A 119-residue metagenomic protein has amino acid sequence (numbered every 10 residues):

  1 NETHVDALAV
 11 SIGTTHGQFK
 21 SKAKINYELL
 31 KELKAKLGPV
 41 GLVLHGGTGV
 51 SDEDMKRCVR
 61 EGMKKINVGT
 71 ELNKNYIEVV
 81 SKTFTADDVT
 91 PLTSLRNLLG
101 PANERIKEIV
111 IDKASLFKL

Functional and structural regions predicted by a protein language model:
N1-G38, D52-R57, E61, S81 (+1 more regions): Alpha/beta enzyme core
L8-V10, L42-G46, K64-V68: Hydrophobic faces of well-ordered beta-strands that scaffold small-molecule active sites in alpha/beta enzyme cores
G13-T14, G46-G47, E71-N73: Short, ordered loop/turn segments at secondary-structure junctions
G17-S21, G46, S94-P101: Conserved short-loop catalytic and cofactor-binding motifs
S51-L119: C-terminal alpha-helical cap/extension of soluble enzyme domains
